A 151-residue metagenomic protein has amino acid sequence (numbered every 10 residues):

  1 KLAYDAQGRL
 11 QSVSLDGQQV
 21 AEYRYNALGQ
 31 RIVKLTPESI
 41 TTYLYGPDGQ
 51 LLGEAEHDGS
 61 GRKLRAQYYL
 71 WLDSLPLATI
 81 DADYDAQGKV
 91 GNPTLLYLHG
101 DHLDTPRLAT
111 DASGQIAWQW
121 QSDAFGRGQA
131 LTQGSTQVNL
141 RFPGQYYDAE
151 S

Functional and structural regions predicted by a protein language model:
K1-S12, R24-K34, Y45-E54, W71-A78 (+4 more regions): A short glycine-rich beta-turn/N-cap micro-motif
A6, S14, G134-V138: Flexible, solvent-exposed coil segments and beta strand-coil junctions, predominantly the extracellular/periplasmic
D16-Q18, T36-S39, R62-L64: Glycine-centered tight beta-turn/hairpin loop motif at sheet-sheet or coil-to-beta transitions
Q19, S39-I40, Q50, G114-Q115: Short acidic/polar mixed-charge low-complexity motifs
V20, L64-A66, L77, A117: Local beta-strand/beta-hairpin segments that build beta-sheet-rich folds
A27-Q30, S39, P47, R65-Q67 (+2 more regions): Residues that flank catalytic or metal-binding motifs in active/ligand-binding sites
T42-L44, S60-G61, Q67-Y69, G88 (+1 more regions): Short secondary-structure boundary/capping segments
L64, D83-S151: A motif-centric feature for acidic-aromatic and gly/ser/thr-rich catalytic loops and repeats
